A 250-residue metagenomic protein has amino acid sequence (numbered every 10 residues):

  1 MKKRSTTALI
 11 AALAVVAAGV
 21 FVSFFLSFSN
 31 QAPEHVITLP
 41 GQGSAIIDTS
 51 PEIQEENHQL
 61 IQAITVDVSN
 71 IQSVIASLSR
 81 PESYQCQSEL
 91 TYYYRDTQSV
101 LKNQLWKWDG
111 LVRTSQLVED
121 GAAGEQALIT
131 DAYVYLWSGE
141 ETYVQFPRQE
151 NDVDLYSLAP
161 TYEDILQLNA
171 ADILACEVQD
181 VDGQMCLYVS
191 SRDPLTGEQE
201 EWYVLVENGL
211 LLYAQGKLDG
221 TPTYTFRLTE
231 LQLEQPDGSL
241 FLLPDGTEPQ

Functional and structural regions predicted by a protein language model:
M1-L111, L243-Q250: N-terminal leader/targeting segments and the immediate start of mature chains
A32, L60-Q72, T130-C186, S190-P194 (+1 more regions): Flexible, processing/modification-adjacent segments and terminal tails in exported/periplasmic/extracellular proteins
Q42, H58, D96-S99, E140 (+5 more regions): Intrinsic-disorder/low-complexity loop/linker signature
A76-L78, K102-W108, Q126-L128, D172-D180 (+1 more regions): Short, exposed beta-strand/loop patches in secreted or surface proteins that constitute
T91-Q98, T114-G121, T161-A170, S191-L195: Short, solvent-exposed secondary-structure boundary motifs
Y94, W108-D109, W137-S138, D193 (+1 more regions): Acidic/polar residues at beta-strand termini and the immediately following turn/coil
L101-S157, L218-T225: An acidic-aromatic
S115-Q126, Y135, D180-P249: Gly/Pro-enriched, hydrophobic low-complexity segments that function as extracytoplasmic propeptides/linkers
